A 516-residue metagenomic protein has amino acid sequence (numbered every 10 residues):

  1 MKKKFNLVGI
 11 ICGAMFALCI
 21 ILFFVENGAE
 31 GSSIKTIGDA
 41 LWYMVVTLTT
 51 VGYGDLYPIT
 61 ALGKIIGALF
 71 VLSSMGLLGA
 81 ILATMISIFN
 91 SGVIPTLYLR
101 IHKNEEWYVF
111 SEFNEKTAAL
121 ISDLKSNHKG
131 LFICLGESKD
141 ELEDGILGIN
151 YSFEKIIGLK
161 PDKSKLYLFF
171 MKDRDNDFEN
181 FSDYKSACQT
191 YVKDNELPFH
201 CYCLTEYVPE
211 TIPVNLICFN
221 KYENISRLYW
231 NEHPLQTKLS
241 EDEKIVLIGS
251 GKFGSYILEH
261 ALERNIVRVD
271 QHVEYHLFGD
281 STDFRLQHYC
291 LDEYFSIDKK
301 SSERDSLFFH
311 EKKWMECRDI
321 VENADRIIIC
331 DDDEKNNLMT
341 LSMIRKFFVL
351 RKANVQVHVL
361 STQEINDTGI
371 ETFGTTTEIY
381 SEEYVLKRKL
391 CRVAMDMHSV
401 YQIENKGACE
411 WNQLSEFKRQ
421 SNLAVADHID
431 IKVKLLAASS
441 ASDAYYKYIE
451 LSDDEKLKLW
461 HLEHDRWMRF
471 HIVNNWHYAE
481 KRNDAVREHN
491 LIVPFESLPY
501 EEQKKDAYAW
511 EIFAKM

Functional and structural regions predicted by a protein language model:
M1-I11, S87-H461, E501: Cytosolic regulatory regions of ion transport systems
K2, N6-I10, A14-V25, E30-Y98: Pore domain of cation channels
G31, D39, V393-V400, F470 (+1 more regions): Short, motif-level signal for alpha-helix interfacial/capping segments enriched in acidic residues and aromatics/proline
V51, I59, S111, L414 (+1 more regions): Single, functionally critical "micro-switch" positions that shape active/binding sites and transmembrane helices
G52, L77, M171, D430-V433 (+2 more regions): A structural signal for well-ordered alpha-helices, especially hydrophobic packing surfaces of coiled-coils
G54-I65, G407-L414, K418, H477-N490: Short, polar loop/linker segments at the starts of domains and inter-domain junctions
Y446-Y500, A507: Amphipathic protein-protein interaction modules
D506-K515: C-terminal substrate/ligand-recognition segments
